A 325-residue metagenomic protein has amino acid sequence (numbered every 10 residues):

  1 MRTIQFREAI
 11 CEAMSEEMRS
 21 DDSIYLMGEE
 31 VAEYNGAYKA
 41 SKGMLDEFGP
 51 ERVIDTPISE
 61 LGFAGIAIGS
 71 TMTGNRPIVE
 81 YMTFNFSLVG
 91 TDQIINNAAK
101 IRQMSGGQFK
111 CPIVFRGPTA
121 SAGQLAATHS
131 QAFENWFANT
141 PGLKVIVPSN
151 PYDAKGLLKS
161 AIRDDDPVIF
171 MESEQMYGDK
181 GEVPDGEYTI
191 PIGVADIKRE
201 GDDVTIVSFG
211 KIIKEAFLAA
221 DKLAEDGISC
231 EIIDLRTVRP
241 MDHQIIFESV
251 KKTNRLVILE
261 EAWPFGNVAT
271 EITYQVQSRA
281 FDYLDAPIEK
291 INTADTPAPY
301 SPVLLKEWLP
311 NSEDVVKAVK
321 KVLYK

Functional and structural regions predicted by a protein language model:
M1-P167, M171, K306-E307: Thiamine diphosphate
V31, Y38-E47, F109-V114, A122-Q124 (+1 more regions): Thiamine diphosphate
